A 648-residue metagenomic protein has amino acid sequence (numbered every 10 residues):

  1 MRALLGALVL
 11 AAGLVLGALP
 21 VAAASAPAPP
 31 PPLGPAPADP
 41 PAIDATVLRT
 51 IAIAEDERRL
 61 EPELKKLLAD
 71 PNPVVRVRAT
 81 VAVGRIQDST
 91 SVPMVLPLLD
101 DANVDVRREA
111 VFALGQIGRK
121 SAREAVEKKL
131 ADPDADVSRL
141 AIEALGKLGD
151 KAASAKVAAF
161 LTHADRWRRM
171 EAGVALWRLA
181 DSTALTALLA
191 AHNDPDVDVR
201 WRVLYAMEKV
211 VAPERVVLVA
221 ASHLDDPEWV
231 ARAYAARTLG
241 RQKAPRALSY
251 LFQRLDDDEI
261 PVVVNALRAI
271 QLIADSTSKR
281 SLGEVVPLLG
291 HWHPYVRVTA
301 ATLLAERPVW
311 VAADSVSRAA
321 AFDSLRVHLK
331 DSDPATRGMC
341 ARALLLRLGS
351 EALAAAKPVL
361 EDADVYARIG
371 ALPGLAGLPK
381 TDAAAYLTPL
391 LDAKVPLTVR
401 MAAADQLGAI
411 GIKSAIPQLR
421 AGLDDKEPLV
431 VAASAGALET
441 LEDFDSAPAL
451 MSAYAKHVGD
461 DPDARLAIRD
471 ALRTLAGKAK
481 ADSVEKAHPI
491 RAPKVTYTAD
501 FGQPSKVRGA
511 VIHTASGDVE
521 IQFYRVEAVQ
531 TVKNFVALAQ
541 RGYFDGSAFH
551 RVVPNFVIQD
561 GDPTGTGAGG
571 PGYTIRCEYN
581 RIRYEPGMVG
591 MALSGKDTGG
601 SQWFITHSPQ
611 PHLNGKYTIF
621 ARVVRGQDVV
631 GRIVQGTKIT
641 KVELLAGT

Functional and structural regions predicted by a protein language model:
M1-L4: Positively charged n-region of N-terminal signal peptides that target proteins for export
G6-A18: Bacterial N-terminal signal peptides
L16-P31: Signal peptide processing junction and immediate N-terminal pro/mature segment of secreted/exported proteins
L33-R58, K66, V74-D88, P93-P97 (+23 more regions): Structural detector for internal amphipathic alpha-helices that build alpha-solenoid repeat scaffolds
P71-N72, A102-N103, P133-D134, A164-D165 (+9 more regions): Short inter-helical turns and helix N-cap capping residues of alpha-solenoid HEAT/ARM repeat scaffolds
A220, E284-V285, R318-A321, L325 (+2 more regions): Alpha-helical repeat scaffolds
T398, P417, A421, D425-L429 (+1 more regions): Cyclophilin-like peptidyl-prolyl cis-trans isomerases
